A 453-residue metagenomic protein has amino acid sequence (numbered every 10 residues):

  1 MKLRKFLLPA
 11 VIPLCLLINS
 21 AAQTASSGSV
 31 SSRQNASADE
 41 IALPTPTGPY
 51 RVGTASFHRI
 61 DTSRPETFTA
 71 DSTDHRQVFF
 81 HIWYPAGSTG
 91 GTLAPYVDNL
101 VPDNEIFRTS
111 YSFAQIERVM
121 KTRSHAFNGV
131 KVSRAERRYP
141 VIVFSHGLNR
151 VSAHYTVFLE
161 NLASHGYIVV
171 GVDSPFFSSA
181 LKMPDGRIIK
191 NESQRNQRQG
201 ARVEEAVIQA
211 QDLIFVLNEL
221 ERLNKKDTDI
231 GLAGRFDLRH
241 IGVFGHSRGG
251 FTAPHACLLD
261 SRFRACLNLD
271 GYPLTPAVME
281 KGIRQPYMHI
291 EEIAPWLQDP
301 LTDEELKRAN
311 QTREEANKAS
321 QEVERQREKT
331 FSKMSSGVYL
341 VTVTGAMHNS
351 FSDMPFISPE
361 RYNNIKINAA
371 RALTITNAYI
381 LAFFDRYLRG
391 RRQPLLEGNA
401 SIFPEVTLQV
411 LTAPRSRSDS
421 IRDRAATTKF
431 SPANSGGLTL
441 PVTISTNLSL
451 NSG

Functional and structural regions predicted by a protein language model:
P9-L17: Bacterial N-terminal signal peptides
S20-S27: Boundary at the C-terminal end of the N-terminal hydrophobic targeting segment
G28-I142: Domain-level recognition of soluble alpha/beta enzyme cores, biased toward histidine phosphatases/phosphomutases
G28-T54, T62-S63, T69-A70, G87-S88 (+5 more regions): Alpha/beta-hydrolase-fold serine-hydrolase catalytic core, especially in secreted/extracellular enzymes
S124-Y139, F144-K182, L297: Short substrate-entry loop that stabilizes the transition state in hydrolases
K182-L238: Alpha/beta-hydrolase active-site loop
V216-I283: Primarily recognizes the serine-hydrolase "nucleophile elbow" in alpha/beta-hydrolase and SGNH/GDSL folds
R264-G345: The feature captures the conserved acid-bearing segment of alpha/beta-hydrolase catalytic domains
